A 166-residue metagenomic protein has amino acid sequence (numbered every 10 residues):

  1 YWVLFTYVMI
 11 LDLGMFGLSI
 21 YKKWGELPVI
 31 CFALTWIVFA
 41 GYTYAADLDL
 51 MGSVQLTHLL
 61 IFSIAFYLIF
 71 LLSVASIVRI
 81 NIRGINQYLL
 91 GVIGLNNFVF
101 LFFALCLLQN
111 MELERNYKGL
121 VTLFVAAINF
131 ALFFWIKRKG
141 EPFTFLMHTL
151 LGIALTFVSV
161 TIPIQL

Functional and structural regions predicted by a protein language model:
Y1-L150, F157-L166: Extended, compositionally biased regions that are outside compact catalytic cores
